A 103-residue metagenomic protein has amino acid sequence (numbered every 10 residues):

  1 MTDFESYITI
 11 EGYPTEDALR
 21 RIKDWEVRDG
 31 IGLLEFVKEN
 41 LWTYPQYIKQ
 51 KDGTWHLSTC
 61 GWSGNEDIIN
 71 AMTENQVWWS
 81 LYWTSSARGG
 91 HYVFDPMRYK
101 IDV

Functional and structural regions predicted by a protein language model:
M1-V103: Acidic interaction surfaces
